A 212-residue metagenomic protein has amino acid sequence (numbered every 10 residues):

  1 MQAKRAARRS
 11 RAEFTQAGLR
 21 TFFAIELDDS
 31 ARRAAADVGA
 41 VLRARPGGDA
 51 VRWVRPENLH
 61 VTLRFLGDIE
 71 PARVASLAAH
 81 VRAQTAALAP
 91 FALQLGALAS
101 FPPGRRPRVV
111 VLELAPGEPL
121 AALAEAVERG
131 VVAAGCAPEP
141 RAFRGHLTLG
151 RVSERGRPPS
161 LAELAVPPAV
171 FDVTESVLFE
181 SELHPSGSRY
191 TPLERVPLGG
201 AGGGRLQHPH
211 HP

Functional and structural regions predicted by a protein language model:
Q2-P212: Histidine-dependent nucleotide/RNA phosphoesterase domain, centered on the 2H-phosphoesterase fold with its duplicated
